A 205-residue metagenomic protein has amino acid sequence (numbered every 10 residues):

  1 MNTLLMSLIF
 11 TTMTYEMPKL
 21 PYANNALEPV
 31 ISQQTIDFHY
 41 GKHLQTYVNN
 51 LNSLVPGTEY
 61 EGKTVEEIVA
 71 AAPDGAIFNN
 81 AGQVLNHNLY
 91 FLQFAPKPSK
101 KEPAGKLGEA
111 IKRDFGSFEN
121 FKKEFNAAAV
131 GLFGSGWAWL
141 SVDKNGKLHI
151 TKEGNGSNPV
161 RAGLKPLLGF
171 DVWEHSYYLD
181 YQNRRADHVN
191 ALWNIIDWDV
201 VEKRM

Functional and structural regions predicted by a protein language model:
N2-T11: Sec-dependent N-terminal signal peptides
T12-M205: Feature for soluble, non-membrane regions of globular proteins
